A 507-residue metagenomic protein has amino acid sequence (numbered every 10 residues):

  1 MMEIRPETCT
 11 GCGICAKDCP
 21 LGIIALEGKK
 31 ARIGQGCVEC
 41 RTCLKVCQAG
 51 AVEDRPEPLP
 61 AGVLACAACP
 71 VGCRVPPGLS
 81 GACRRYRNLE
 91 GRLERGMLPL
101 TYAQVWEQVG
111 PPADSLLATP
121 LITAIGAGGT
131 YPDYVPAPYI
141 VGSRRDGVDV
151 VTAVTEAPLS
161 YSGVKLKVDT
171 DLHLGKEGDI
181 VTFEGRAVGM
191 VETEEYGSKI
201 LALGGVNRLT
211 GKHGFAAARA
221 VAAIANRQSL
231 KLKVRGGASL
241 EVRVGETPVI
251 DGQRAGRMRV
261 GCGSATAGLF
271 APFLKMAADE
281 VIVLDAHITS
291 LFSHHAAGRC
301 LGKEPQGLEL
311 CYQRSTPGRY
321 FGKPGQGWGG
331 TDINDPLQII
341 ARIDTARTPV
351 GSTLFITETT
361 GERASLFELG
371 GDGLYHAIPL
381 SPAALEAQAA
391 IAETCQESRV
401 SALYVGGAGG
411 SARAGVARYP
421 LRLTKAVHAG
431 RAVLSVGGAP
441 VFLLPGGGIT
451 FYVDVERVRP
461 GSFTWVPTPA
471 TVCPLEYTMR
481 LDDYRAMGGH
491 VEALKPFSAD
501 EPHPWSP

Functional and structural regions predicted by a protein language model:
M1, G28-K30, V150: A generic structural signal for beta-strand entry/edge sites
I4-R5, I33: Hydrophobic face of beta-strands forming the core of extended beta-sheets/solenoids, especially the left-handed
P6, G11, A67-V71, P77 (+1 more regions): Auxiliary Fe-S-binding modules of radical SAM enzymes
I14-K30, T42-P58, A68-R87: Iron-sulfur cluster-binding cysteine motifs and their immediate structural context in ferredoxin-like electron-transfer
R32-V38: Flexible gly/pro/ser-rich segments immediately N-terminal to CXXCH heme-c attachment motifs in exported/periplasmic
E57-T247: Iron-sulfur-cluster electron-transfer modules
